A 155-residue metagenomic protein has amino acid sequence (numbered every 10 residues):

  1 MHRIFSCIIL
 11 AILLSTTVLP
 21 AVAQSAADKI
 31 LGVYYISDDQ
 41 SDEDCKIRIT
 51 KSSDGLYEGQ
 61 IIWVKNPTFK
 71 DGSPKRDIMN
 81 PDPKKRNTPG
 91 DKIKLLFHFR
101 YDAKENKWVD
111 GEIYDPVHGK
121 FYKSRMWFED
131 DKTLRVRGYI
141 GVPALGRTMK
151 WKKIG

Functional and structural regions predicted by a protein language model:
M1-I4: Positively charged n-region of N-terminal signal peptides that target proteins for export
C7-T17: Bacterial N-terminal signal peptides
V22-V33: N-terminal helix-cap/turn-to-beta initiation motif at the start of protein domains
D28, E43, L145: Exposed loop/turn and edge beta-strand positions of beta-sandwich/beta-sheet ligand-binding modules
L31, I36-K123: Central antiparallel beta-sheet cores of small beta-barrel/beta-sandwich binding domains
M126-F128: Acidic, contiguous internal or C-terminal segments within carbohydrate-active enzymes that form a structured patch used
D131-T133, Y139-G155: Edge beta-strand at a domain terminus
